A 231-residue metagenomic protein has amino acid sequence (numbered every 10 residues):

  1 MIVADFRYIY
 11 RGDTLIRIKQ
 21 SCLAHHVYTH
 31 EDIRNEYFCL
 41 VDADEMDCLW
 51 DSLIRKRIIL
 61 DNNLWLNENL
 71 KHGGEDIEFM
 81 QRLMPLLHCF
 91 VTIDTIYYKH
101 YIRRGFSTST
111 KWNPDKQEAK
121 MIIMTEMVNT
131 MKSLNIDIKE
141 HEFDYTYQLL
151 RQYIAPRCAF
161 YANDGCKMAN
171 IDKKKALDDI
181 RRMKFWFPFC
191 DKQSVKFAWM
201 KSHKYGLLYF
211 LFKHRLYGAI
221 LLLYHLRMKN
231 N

Functional and structural regions predicted by a protein language model:
M1-V91, Y98-D115: Donor-binding/catalytic cores of nucleotide-activated saccharide and glycerol-phosphate transferases/polymerases
E36, L40, T130, D179 (+1 more regions): Residues that form generic nucleotide/phosphate-binding pockets
D47-W50, L64, F79, M84-L87 (+4 more regions): Gram-positive cell-envelope targeting signals
Q81-M84, T146-A159: P-loop NTPase catalytic cores that bind/hydrolyze ATP
T95-R103, T110-D137, Y153-P156, F160-W186: Catalytic core of nucleotide-sugar-dependent glycosyltransferases
I138-Q148: Acidic/histidine metal-binding catalytic segments
A162-N231: Membrane-interface aromatic/basic loop that binds lipid-linked glycans or pyrophosphate carriers, typified by
